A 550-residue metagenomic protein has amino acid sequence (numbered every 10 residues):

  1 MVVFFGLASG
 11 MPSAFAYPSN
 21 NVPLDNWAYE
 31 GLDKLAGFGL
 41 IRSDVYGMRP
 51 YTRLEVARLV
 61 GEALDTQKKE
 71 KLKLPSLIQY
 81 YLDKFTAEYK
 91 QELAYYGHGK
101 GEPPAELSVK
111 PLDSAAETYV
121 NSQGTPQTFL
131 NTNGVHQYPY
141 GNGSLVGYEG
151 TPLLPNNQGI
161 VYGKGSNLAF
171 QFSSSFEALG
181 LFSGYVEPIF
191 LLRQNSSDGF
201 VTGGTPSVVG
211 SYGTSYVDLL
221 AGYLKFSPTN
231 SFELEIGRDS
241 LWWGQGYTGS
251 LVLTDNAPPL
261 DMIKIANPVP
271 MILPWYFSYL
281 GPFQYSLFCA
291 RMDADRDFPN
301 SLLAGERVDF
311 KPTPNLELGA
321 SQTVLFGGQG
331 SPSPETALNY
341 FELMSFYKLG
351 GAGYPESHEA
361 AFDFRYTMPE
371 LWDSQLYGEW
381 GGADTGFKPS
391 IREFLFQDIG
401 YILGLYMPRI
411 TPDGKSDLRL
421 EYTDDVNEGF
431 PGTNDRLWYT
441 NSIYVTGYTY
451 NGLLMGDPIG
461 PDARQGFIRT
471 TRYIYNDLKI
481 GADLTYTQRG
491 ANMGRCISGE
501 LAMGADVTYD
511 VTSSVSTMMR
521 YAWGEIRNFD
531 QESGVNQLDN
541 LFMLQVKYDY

Functional and structural regions predicted by a protein language model:
M11-K164, S175-L179: N-terminal periplasmic/intermembrane-space "pro-region" immediately following the signal or transit peptide
N21, V45-G47, K69-Y80, G97-L107 (+9 more regions): Short loop/turn motifs that connect adjacent beta-strands in outer-membrane beta-barrel proteins
P111-V146, V186-F190, L234-S240, Y285-R291 (+6 more regions): Transmembrane beta-barrel strands of outer-membrane/channel proteins
N157-G159, G204-G210, T248-L253, M292-D295 (+6 more regions): Extracellular loop and loop/strand-boundary signature of outer-membrane beta-barrel proteins
I160-S166, G210-Y216, V252-A257, R296-N300 (+5 more regions): Replace "Gram-negative outer membrane beta-barrel proteins" with "bacterial and organellar outer membrane beta-barrel
Y162-K164, A178, F182-T229, G244-T254 (+1 more regions): Surface-exposed loop and membrane-interface regions of Gram-negative outer-membrane beta-barrel proteins
W242, M262-Y448, P461-I468, Y473 (+2 more regions): Signature for the C-terminal beta-barrel architecture of outer-membrane proteins
V308, Y509, Q537-Y550: Outer-membrane beta-barrel "beta-signal"
